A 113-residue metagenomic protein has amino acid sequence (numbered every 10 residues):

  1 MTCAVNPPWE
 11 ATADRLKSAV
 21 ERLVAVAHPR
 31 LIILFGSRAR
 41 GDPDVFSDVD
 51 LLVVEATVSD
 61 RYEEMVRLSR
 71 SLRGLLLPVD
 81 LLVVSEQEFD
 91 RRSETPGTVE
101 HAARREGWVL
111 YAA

Functional and structural regions predicted by a protein language model:
M1-L31, R40-V45, E55-A113: Catalytic core of pol beta-like nucleotidyltransferases
F35-S37: Glycine-rich beta-strand-to-loop/alpha-helix junction loops that act as flexible
D50-V53: Short beta-strand->loop micro-motif that forms the acidic, two-metal-ion catalytic signature in nucleotide-processing
